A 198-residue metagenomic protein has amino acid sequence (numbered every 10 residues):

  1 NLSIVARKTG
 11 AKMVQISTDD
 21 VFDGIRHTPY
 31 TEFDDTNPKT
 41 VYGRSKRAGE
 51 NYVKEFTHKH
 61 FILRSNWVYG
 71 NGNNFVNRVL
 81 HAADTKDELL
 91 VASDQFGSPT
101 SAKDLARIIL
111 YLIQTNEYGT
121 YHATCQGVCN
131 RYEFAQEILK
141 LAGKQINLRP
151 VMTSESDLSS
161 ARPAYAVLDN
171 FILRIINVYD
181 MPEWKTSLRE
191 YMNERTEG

Functional and structural regions predicted by a protein language model:
N1-V14: NAD(P)-cofactor binding segment of oxidoreductase domains
R7-K8, G24, N37-F61: Active-site Tyr-X1-5-Lys
M13-D19, L63-S65: SDR active-site strand-loop-helix element
I16-T40: Active-site "gating" loop of Rossmann-like NAD(P)-dependent oxidoreductase/epimerase domains
N51-G97, D104: NAD(P)-dependent short-chain dehydrogenase/reductase
V91-F96, Y121-C129, I176: Glycine-rich Rossmann NAD(P)(H)-binding loop
I108, T115-S160, A164, F171 (+1 more regions): Mid/C-terminal beta-alpha module of Rossmann-like enzyme folds, strongest in SDR-family dehydrogenases/epimerases
I146, A164-G198: C-terminal amphipathic/interface module of NAD(P)-dependent oxidoreductases and related NAD-binding regulators
